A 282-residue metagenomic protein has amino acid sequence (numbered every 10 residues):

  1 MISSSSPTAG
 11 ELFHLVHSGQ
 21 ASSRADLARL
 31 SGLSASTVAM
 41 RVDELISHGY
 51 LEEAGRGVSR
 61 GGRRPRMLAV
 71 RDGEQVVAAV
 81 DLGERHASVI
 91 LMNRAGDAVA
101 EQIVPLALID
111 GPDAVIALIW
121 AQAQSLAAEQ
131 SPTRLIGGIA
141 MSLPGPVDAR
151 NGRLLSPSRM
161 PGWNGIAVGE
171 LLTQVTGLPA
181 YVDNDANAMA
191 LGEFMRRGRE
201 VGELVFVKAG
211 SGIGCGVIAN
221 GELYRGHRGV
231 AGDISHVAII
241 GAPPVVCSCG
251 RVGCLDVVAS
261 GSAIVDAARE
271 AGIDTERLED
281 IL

Functional and structural regions predicted by a protein language model:
M1-L30: Extreme N-terminal segment that seeds HTH/winged-HTH DNA-binding domains in transcriptional regulators
S18-G19, A95, R196, G210: Short helix-capping/turn signature of helix-turn-helix
Q20-E53, R63: N-terminal helix-turn-helix
S23, V245, R251-L282: A mobile "lid/hinge" subdomain adjacent to the ATP/sugar-phosphate binding pocket shared across diverse ATP-dependent
E53-V77, A180-L204: Conserved phosphate-binding catalytic cores of ATP/NTP-utilizing and phosphoryl-transfer enzymes
G62-E101, F206-A219: Gly/Thr-rich phosphate-binding beta-strand-loop-beta motif of the actin/hexokinase/Hsp70
A98, Q102-E203: Glycine-rich phosphate-binding loop and adjoining helix at the ATP-binding site of ATP-dependent phosphoryl-transfer
V201-V258: Glycine-rich phosphate-binding loop of actin/hexokinase-like ATP-binding domains
